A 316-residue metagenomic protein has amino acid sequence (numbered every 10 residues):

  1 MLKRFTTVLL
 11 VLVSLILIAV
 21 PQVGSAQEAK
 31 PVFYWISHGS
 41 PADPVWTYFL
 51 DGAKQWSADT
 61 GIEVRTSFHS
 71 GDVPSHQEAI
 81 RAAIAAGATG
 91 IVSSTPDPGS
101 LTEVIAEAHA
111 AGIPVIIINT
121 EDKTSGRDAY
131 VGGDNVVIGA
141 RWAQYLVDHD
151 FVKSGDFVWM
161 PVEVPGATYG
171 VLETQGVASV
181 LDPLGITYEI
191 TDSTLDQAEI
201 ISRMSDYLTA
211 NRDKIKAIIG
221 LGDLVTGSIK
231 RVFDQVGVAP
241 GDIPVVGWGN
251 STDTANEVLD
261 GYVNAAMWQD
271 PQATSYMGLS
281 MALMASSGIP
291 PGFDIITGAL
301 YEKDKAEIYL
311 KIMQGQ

Functional and structural regions predicted by a protein language model:
M1-V32, A58-D59, A106-I113, L310 (+1 more regions): Short, low-complexity disordered leader/linker segments with a strong preference for bacterial N-terminal type II
A29-P31, P161, Y169, S179-L184 (+1 more regions): Hinge/cleft segment of the Venus flytrap/periplasmic-binding protein
P31-G52, W56, T60, V64-R81 (+3 more regions): Extracytoplasmic "Venus flytrap"
P44-T60, I138-W142, T168-I186, R203 (+2 more regions): Short, solvent-exposed amphipathic alpha-helices that sit in or adjacent to ligand/effector-binding or catalytic
S57-S70, D156-P161, V177-A198: Short beta-strand elements in bilobed, periplasmic/extracellular small-molecule ligand-binding domains
H76, V131-F157, A198-I201, N250-T254 (+1 more regions): Hydrophobic alpha-helical segments within soluble ligand-binding/sensing domains
R81, G90-A110, V177, E189 (+1 more regions): Hydrophobic alpha-helical
P98-V137, S251-L259, V263-N264, L310-I312: Flexible loop/hinge segments that line or gate small-molecule binding clefts
